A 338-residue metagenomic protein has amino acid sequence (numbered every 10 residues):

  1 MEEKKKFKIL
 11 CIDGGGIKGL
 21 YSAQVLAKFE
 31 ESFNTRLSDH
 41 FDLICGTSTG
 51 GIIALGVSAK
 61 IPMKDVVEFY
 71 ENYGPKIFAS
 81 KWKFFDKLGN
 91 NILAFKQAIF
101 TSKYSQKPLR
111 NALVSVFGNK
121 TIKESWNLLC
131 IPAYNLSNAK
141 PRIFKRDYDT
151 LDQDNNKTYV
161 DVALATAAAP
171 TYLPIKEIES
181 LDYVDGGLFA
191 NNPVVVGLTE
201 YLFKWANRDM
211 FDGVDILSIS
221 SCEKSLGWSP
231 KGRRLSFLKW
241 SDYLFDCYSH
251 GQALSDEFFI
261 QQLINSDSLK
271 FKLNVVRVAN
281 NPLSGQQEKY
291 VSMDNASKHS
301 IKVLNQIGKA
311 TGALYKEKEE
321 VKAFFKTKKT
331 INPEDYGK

Functional and structural regions predicted by a protein language model:
E2-K4, I178-S180, L188-A190, D209-F211 (+2 more regions): C-terminal helical/tail subdomains of lipid-metabolizing enzymes
E2-K5, R36-H40, I122-W126, N207-G213 (+1 more regions): Short helix-terminating capping/connector loops at secondary-structure junctions
E3-L113, N156-A163, L244: Patatin-like phospholipase
I9-I12, D42-S48, L129-A133, Y183 (+2 more regions): Extended hydrophobic secondary-structure segments that form protein cores and membrane-embedded regions
G14-I17, T49-I52, K60, Y134-N138 (+4 more regions): Conserved beta-strand elements of beta-rich interaction domains across eukaryotes, especially beta-propellers
I17, R110, K123-A206: Active-site gating loop/helix substructures
S102-N127, G213, G227-N265: Surface cap/lid and interfacial helix-loop subdomains adjacent to catalytic sites that gate substrate access
S180-L181, N192, L198-G232: Hydrophobic, mid-to-C-terminal alpha-helical segments
